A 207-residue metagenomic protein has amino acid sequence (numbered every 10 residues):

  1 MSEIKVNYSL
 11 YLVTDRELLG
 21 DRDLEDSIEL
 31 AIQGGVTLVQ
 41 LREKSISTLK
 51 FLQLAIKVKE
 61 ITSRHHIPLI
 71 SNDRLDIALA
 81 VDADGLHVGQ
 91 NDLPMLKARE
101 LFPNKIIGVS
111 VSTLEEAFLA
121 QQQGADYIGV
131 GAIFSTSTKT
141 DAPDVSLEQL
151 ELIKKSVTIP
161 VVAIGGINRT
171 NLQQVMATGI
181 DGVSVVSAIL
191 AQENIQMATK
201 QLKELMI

Functional and structural regions predicted by a protein language model:
M1-D92, E100-Y127, A142-V145, L152 (+3 more regions): Conserved N-terminal beta1-alpha1 strand-loop-helix module at the mouth
T178: C-terminal binding/interaction regions
